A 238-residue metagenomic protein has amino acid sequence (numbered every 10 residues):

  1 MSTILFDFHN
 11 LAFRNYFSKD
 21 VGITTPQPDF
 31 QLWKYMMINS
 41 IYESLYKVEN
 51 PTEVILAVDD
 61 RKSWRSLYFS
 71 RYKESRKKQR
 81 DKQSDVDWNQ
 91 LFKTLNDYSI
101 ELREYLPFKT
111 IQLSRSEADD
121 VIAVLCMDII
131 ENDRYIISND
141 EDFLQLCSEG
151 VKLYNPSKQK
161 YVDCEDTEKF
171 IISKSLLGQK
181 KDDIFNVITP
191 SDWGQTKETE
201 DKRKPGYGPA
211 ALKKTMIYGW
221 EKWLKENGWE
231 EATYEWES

Functional and structural regions predicted by a protein language model:
M1, I172-K174, P190, E237: Intrinsically disordered, low-complexity segments enriched in Ser/Pro/Gly/Ala and basic residues
S2-I137, F143, S148-V162: Noncatalytic, basic helical substrate-engagement surface that gates or grips nucleic-acid strands
E101, Y105, L125, F170 (+3 more regions): Residues that form generic nucleotide/phosphate-binding pockets
L102, N139, I172, W229-Y234: Hydrophobic transmembrane signal anchors and adjacent membrane-proximal interface regions, especially in viral
C164-L176: A recognition module on extended beta-rich or small alphabeta surfaces enriched in W/G with H and D/E
K180-S238: Accessory alpha-helical DNA-binding modules that contact the DNA backbone or grooves
